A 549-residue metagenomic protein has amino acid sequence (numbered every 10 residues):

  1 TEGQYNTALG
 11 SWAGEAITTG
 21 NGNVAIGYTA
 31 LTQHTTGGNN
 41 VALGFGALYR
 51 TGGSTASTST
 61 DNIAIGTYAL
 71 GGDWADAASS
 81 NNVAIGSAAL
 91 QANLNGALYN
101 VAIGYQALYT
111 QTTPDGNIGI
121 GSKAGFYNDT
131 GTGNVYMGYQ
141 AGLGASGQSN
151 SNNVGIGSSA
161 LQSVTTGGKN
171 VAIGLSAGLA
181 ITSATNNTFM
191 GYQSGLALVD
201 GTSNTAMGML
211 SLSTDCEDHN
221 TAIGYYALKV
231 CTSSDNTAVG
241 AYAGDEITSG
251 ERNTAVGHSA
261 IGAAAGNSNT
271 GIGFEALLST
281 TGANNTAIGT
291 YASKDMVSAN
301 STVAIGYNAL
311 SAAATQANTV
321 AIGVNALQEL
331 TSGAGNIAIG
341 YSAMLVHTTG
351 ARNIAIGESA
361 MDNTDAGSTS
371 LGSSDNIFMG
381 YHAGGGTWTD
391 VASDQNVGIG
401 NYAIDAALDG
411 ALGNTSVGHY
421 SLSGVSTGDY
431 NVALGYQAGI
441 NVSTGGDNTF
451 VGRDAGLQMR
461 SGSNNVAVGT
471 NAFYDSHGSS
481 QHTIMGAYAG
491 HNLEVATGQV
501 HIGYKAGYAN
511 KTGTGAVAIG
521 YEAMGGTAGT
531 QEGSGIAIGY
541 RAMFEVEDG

Functional and structural regions predicted by a protein language model:
T1-G549: Glycine- and small/polar-enriched repetitive beta-structure motifs of secreted/surface proteins
